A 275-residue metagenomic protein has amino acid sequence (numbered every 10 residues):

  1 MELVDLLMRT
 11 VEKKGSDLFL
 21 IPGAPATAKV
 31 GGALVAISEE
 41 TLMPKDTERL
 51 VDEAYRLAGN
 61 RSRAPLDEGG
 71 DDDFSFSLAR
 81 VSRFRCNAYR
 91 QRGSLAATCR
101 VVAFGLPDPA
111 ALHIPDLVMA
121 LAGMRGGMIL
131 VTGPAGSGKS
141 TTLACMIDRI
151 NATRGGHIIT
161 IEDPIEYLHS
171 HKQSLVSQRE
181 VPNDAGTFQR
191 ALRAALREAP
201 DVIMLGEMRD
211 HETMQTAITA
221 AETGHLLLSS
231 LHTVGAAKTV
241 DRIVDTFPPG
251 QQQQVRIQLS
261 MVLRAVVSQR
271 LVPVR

Functional and structural regions predicted by a protein language model:
M1-R275: Short, flexible helix-loop junctions that flank or precede catalytic/ligand sites
